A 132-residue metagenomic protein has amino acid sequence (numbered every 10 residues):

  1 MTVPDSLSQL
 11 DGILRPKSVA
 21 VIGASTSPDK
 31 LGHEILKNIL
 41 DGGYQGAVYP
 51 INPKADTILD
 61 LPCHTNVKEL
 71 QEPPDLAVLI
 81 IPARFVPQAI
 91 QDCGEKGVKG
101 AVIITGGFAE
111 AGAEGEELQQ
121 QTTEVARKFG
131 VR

Functional and structural regions predicted by a protein language model:
M1-R132: Catalytic-core regions of core metabolic enzymes, especially those transforming organic acids/acyl-group intermediates
